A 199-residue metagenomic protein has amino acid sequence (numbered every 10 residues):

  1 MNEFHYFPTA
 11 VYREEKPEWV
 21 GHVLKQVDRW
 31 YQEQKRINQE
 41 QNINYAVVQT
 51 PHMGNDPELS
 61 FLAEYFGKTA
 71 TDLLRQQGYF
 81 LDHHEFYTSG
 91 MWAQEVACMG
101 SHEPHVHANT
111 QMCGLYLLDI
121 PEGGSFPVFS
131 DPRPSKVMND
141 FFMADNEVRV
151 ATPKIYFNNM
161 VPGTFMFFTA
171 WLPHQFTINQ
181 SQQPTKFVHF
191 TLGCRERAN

Functional and structural regions predicted by a protein language model:
M1-F80, S101: Non-heme Fe(II)/2-oxoglutarate
P8-A10, S89, T110-M112, P184-K186: Residues at beta-strand starts and edge strands
E15-P17, L117-D119, T191-R195: Solvent-exposed residues in well-ordered beta-strands and their adjoining turns, especially edge/terminal strands
E58-Y87, A97-Q111, L118-S125: Active-site region of the double-stranded beta-helix
M91-A93, G114-Y116, V188-L192: A structural signal for short, well-ordered beta-strand segments
W92, H105-H107, H174: Histidine-centered active-site/metal-ligand motif
V96-F167: Catalytic core of non-heme Fe(II) oxygenases with the double-stranded beta-helix
V148-N199: Catalytic core of Fe(II)/2-oxoglutarate
